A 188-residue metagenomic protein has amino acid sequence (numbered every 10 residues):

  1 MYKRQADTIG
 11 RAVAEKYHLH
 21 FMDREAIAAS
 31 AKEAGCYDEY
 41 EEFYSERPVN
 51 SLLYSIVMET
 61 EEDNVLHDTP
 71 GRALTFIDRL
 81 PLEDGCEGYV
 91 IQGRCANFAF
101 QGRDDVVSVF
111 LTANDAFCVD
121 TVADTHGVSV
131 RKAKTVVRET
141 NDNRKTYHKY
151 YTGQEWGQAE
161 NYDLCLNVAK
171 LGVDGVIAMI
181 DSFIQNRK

Functional and structural regions predicted by a protein language model:
M1-Q5: Conserved small/polar residues in nucleotide/adenosyl-binding loops
D7-L19: A conserved segment at the C-terminal end of the G1
L19-K32: Short beta-strand-centered segment that lines the nucleotide-binding/catalytic pocket of NTP-utilizing
A31-E87: ATP-dependent small-molecule kinase phosphotransfer cores that center on conserved nucleotide phosphate-binding segments
V49-I56, H67, V130-D174: Small-molecule kinase domains that catalyze NTP-dependent phosphoryl transfer to phosphate-bearing small molecules
L80, D84, Y89, G93-G102: RNA pseudouridine synthases
R94, F98, G102, F110-A116 (+3 more regions): Long, contiguous binding/interaction regions
G102-T140: Conserved phosphate-donor/acceptor-positioning beta-strand/loop module used by diverse small-molecule
